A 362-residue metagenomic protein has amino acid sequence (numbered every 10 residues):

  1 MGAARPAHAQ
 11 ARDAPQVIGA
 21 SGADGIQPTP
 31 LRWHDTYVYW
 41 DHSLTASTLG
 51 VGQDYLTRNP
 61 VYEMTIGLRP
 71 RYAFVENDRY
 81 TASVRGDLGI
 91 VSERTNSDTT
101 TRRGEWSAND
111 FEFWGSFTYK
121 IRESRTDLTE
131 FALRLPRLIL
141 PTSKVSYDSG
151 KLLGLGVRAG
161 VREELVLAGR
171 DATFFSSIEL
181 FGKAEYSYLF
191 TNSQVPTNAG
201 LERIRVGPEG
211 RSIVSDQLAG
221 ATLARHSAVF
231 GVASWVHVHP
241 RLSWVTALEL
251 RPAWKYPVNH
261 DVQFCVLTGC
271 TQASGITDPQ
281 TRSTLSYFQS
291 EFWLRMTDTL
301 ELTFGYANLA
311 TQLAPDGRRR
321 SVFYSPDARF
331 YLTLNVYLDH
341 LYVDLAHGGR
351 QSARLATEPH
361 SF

Functional and structural regions predicted by a protein language model:
A3-A9: Sec/Tat signal peptide C-region and signal peptidase I cleavage site
R12, G22-D35, R71-S83, K120-A132 (+6 more regions): Short loop/turn motifs that connect adjacent beta-strands in outer-membrane beta-barrel proteins
T36-L44, A82-G86, G115, R134-P136 (+5 more regions): Membrane-embedded beta-strand positions of outer-membrane beta-barrel proteins
H42-G50, Y72-F74, G86-R94, F117-Y119 (+6 more regions): Transmembrane beta-strands of outer-membrane beta-barrel pores
T45-Q53, S92-T101, V206-F362: Outer membrane beta-barrel transmembrane domains
V61-T65, A108-D110, L152-G156, R225-S227 (+2 more regions): Membrane-spanning beta-strands of outer-membrane beta-barrel proteins
I66-P70, F113-G115, V157-A159, F230-V232 (+2 more regions): Membrane-embedded beta-strands of outer-membrane beta-barrel proteins, especially the hydrophobic/small aromatic
I90-G231, Q272-S274: Outer-membrane pore/translocation modules
